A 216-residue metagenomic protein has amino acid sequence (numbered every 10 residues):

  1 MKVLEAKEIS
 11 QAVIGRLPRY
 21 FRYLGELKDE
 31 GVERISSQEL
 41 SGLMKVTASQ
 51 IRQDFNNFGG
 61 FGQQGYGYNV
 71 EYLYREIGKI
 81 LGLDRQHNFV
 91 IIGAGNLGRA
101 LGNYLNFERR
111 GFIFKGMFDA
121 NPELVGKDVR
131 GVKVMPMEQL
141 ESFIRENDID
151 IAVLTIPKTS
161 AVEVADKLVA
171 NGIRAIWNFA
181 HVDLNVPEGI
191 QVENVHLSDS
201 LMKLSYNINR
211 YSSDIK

Functional and structural regions predicted by a protein language model:
M1-E33: Extreme N-terminal segment that seeds HTH/winged-HTH DNA-binding domains in transcriptional regulators
G25-K28, G131-K216: Phosphate-bearing ligand-interacting subdomains that bind or position ATP/ADP/UDP/GDP/NAD(P) or nucleotide-linked
R34, Q38, L43-Q86: HTH-adjacent hinge/linker in prokaryotic transcriptional regulators
A94: Glycine-rich Rossmann-fold phosphate-binding loop(s) that bind the pyrophosphate of adenine dinucleotide cofactors
L97: Hydrophobic/small residue at the entry helix of a nucleotide-binding pocket
E108-R130: NAD(P)-binding Rossmann-fold cofactor-contacting core
